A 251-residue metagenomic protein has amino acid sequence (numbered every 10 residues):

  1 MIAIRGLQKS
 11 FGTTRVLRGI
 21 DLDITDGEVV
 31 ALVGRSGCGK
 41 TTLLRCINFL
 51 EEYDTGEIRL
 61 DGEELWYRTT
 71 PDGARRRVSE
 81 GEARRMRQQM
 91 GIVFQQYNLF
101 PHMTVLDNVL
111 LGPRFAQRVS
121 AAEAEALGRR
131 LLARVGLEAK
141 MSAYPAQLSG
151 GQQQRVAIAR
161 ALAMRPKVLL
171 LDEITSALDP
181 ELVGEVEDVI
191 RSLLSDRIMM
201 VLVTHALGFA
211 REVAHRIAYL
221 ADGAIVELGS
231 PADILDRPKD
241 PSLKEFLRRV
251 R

Functional and structural regions predicted by a protein language model:
Y144-L148, Q152: Conserved ABC ATPase signature
A163-K167: A short, proline-enriched helix->beta-strand linker immediately N-terminal to the Walker B motif in ABC-type P-loop
L169-D172: Catalytic Walker B motif of ABC-type/P-loop ATPase nucleotide-binding domains
T204-H205: H-loop/switch region of ABC-family ATPase nucleotide-binding domains
A210-E212: A short, surface-exposed alpha-helical micro-motif characterized by mixed small hydrophobic and charged/polar residues
L228-G229: ABC ATPase "signature
